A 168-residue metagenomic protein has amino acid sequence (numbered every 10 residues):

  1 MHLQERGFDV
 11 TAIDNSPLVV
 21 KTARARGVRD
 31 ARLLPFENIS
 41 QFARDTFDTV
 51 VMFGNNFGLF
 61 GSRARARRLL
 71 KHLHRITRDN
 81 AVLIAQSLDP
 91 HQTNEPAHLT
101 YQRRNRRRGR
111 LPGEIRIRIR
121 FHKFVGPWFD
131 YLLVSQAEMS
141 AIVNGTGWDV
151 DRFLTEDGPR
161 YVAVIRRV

Functional and structural regions predicted by a protein language model:
M1-G7: Conserved SAM-binding loop of SAM-dependent methyltransferases across substrates and taxa, primarily the Class I
S16-P17: Conserved SAM/SAH-binding beta-strand->alpha-helix loop
G27-I39: Conserved SAM-binding strand-loop segment of SAM-dependent methyltransferases
E37-V50: A short acidic, Gly/Pro-enriched loop at the edge of an enzyme's catalytic core that lines a small-molecule cofactor
F47-R68: A short SAM/SAH-binding and catalytic strip from SAM-dependent methyltransferases
A64-D79: A short glycine-rich, Lys/Arg-flanked "PGG" loop and its adjoining helix->strand segment in the class I
R78-N144: SAM-dependent methyltransferase
T146-V168: Core SAM-dependent methyltransferase catalytic element
